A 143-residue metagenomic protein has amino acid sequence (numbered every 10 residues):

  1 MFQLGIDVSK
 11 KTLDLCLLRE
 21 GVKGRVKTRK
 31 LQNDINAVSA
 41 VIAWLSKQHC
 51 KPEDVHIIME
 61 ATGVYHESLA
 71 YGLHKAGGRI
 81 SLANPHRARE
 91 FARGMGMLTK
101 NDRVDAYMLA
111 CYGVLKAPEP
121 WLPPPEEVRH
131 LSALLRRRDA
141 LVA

Functional and structural regions predicted by a protein language model:
M1-A143: Phosphate- and other anionic-substrate recognition elements at nucleic-acid/protein interfaces
